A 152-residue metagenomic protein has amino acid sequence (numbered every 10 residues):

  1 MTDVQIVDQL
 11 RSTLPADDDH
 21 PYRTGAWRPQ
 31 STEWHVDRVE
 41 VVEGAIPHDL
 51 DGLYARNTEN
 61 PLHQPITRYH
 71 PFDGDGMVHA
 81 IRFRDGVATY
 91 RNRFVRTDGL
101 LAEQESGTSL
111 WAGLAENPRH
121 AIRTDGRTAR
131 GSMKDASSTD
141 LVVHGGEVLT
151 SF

Functional and structural regions predicted by a protein language model:
M1-F152: Beta-propeller domains
